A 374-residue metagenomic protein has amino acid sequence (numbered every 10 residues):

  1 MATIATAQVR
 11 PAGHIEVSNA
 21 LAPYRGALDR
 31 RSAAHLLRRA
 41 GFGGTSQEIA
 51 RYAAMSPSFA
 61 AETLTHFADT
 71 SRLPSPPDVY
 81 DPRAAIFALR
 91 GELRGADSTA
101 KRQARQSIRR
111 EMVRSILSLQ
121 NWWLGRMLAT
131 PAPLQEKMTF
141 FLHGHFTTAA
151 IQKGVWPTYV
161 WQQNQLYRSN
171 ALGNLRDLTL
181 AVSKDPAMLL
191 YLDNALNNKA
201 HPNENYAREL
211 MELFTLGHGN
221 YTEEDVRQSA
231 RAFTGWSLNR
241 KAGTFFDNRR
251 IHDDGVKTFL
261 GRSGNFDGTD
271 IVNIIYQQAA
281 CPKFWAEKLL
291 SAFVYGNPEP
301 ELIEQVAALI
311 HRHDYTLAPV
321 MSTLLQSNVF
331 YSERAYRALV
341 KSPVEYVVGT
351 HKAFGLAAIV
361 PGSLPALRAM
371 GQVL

Functional and structural regions predicted by a protein language model:
A2-S107, E111, W161-N164, R168-L374: His/Asp/Glu-rich metal/cofactor-coordinating catalytic motifs and the adjacent surface-exposed loops that frame enzyme
N121, R126, L134-K184, L190: Well-ordered mid-protein domain cores that form the structural environment of catalytic cofactors
